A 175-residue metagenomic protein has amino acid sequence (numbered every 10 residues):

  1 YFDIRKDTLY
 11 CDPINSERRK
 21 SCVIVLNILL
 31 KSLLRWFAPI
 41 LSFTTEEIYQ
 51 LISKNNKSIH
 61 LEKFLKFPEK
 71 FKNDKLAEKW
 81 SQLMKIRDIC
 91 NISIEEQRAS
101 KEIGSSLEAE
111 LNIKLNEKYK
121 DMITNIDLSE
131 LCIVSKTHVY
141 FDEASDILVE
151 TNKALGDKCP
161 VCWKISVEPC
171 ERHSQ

Functional and structural regions predicted by a protein language model:
D3-S93, S100-E117, S145-E150, R172: Acidic, turn-prone loop/beta-hairpin segments
E78-W80, L128-S135, E168-E171: Short, low-complexity, polar/charged sequence segments that are solvent-exposed and flexible
I92, D157-P160: Active-site-proximal helix/loop capping residues that flank conserved catalytic or ligand/cofactor
R98-S100, E108-D157: A broadly conserved sequence feature marking short terminus-proximal activation segments in nucleic acid-centric
C159-C162, C170-Q175: Short cysteine-rich clusters marking metal-coordination/redox-active sites
I165: Cys/His-rich Zn2+-binding "zinc-finger" mini-domains, especially FYVE domains and B-box/RING-like TRIM modules
